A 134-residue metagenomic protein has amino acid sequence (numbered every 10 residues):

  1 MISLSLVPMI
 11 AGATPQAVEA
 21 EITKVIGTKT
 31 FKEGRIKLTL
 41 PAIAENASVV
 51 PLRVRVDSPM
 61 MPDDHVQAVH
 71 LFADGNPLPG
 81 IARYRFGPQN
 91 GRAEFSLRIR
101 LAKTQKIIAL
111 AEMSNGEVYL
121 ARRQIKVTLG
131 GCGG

Functional and structural regions predicted by a protein language model:
M1-G12: N-terminal export signals
G12-A47, R85: Transition segment at domain starts
T39, P51-M60: Short edge beta-strand/loop segments characteristic of extracellular beta-sandwich folds
A68-F72: Beta-strand signatures of extracellular beta-sandwich domains
P77-R100: An anionic, turn-rich surface loop/hairpin at beta-sheet edges that serves as a generic interaction/coordination patch
A102-K106: Extracellular Ig-like/FN3 beta-sandwich strand-entry sites
S114-A121: Short acidic/polar inter-strand loop motif in beta-rich domains
